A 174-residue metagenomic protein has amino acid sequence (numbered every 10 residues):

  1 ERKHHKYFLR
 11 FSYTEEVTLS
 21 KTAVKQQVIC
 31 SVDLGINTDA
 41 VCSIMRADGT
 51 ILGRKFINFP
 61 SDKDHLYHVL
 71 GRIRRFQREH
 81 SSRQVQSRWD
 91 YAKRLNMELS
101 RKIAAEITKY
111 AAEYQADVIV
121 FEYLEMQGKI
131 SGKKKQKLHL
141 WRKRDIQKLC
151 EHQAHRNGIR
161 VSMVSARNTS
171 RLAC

Functional and structural regions predicted by a protein language model:
E1-K3: Short amphipathic beta-strand and strand-loop transition segments with alternating hydrophobic
H5-C174: Positively charged, helix-rich recognition surfaces that bind polyanionic ligands
